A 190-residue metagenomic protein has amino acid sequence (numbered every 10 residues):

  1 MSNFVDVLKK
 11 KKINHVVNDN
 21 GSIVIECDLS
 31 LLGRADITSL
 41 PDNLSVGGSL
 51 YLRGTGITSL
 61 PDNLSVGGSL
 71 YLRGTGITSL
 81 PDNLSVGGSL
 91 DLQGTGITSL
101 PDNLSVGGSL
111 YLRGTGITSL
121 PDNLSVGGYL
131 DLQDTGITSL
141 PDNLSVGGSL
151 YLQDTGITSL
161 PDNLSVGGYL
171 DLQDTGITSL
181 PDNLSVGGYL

Functional and structural regions predicted by a protein language model:
M1-A35: N-terminal capping/linker segments that flank leucine-rich repeat
T38-L190: Thr-biased low-complexity repeat/linker tracts and other Thr-enriched repetitive architectures
